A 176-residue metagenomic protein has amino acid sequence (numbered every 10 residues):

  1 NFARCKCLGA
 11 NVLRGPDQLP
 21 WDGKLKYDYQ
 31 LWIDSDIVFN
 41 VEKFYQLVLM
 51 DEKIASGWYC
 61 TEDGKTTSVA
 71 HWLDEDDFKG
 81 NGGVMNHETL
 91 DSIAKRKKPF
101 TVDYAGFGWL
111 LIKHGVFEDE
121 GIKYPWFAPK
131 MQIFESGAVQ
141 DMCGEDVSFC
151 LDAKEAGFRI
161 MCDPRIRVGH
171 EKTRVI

Functional and structural regions predicted by a protein language model:
N1, G64-K65, H170-E171: Generic structural signal for helix capping and beta-alpha/helix-loop junctions
N1-D22, E42: Glycine-rich, basic loop-to-helix element that forms the pyrophosphate-binding segment of sugar-nucleotide handling
A3, F107, G144-E145: A generic structural signal for residues located within well-ordered alpha-helices of large catalytic or ligand-binding
L8, N40-Q132: Conserved catalytic core of nucleotide-sugar-dependent glycosyltransferases
P16-V38: Short beta-strand-to-loop acidic/aromatic patch adjacent to the donor-nucleotide binding site
L25-Y27, E52, F158: Short, high-confidence coil segments that cap the C-terminus of an alpha-helix and link into the following beta-strand
I33-S35, W58-C60, R165-I166: Active-site-proximal beta-strand/loop segments in catalytic clefts of secreted hydrolases
T101, K123-W126, Q132-H170, V175-I176: Catalytic donor-sugar/metal-binding loop of nucleotide-sugar-dependent glycosyltransferases
